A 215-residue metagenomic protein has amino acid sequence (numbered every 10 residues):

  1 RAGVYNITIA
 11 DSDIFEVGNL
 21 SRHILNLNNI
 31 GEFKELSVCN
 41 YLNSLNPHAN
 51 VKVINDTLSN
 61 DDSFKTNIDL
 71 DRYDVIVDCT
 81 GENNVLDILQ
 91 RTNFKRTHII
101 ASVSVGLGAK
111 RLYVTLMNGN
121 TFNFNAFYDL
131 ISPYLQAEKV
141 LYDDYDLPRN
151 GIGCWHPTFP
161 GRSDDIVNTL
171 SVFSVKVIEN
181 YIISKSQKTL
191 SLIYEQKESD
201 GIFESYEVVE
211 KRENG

Functional and structural regions predicted by a protein language model:
R1-I14: Glycine-rich adenosine-cofactor-binding loop
A2, V38-L45, C79, T92: Generic, well-ordered alpha-helical scaffold segments in large soluble proteins
Y5-I7, N50, I99: Residues at the starts of beta-strands that form the adenosine-phosphate
D11, V53-T57, C79-G81, S104: Active-site proximal loops enriched in glycine and acidic residues that flank catalytic Cys/His/Asp and coordinate
S12-A49: Glycine-rich phosphate-binding loop and adjoining beta1-alpha1-beta2 segment of Rossmann-like nucleotide-binding folds
N43-K65: S-adenosyl-L-methionine
T57-D74, C79: C-terminal structured domains
D71-V75, C79-G215: Glycine-rich phosphate/adenylate-binding loop
